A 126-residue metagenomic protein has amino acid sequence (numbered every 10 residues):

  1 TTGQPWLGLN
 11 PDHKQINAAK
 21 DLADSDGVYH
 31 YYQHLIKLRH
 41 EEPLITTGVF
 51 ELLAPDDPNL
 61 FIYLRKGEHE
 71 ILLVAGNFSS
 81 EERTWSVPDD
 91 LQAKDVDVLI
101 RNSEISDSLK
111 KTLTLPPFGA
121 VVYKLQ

Functional and structural regions predicted by a protein language model:
T1-L72, F78-T84: Loop/helix patches that line or flank the sugar-binding groove of alpha-linked glycan CAZymes
L73-G76, V98, K124: Conserved active-site loop/cleft motifs that coordinate metal ions or position small ligands
G76-N77, F118: Active-site beta-strand/loop signature of hydrolases that rely on acidic residues for catalysis
E82-N102: Beta-strand-rich binding/interaction modules
S103-D107: Short beta-strand and strand-turn-strand segments in soluble, beta-rich domains
L109-Q126: C-terminal beta-strand-rich structural cap/linker in extracellular carbohydrate-active enzymes
